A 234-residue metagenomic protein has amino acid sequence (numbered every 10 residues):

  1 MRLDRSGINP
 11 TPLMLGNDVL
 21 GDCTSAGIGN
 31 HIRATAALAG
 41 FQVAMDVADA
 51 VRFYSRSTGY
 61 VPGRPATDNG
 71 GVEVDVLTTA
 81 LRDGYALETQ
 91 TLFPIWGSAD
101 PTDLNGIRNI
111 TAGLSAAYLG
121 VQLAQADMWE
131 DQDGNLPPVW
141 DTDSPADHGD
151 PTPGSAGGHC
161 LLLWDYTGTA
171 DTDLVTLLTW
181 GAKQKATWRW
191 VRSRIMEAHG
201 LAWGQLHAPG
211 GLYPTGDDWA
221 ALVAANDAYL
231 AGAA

Functional and structural regions predicted by a protein language model:
M1-A234: Catalytic-core signature of thiol
